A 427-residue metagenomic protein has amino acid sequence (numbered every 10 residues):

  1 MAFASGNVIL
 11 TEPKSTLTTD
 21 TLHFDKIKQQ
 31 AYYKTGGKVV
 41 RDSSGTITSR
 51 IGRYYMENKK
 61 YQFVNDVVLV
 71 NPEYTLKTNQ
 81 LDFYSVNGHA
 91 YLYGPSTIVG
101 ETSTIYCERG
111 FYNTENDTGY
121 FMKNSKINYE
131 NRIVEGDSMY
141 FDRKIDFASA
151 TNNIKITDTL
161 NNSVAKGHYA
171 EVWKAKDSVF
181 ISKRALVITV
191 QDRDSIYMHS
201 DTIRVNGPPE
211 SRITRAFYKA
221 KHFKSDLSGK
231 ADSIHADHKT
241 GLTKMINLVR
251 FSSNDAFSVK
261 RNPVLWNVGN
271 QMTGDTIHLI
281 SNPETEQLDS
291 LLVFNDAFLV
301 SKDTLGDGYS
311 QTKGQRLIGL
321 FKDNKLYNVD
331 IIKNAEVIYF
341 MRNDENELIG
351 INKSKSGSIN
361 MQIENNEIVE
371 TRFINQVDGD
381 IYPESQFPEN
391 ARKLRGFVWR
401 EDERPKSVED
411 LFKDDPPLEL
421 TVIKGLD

Functional and structural regions predicted by a protein language model:
M1-D427: Structural signature for solvent-exposed beta-strand/loop edge elements and short helix-capping sites, enriched
